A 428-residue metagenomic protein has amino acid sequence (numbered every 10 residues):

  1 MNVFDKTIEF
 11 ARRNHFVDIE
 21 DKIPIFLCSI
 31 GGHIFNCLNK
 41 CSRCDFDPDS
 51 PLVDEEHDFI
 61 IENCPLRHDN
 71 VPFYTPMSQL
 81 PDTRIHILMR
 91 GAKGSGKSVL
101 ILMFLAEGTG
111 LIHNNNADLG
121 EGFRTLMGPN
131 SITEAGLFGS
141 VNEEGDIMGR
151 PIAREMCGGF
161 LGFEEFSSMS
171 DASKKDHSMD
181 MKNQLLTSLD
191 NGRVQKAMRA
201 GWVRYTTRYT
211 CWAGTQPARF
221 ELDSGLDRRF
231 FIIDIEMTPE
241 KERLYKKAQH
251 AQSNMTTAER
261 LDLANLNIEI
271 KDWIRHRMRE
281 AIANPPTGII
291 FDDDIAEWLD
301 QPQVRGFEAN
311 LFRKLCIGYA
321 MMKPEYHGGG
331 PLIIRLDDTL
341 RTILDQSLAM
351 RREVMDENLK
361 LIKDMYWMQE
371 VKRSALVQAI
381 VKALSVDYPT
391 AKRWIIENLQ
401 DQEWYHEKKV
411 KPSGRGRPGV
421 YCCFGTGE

Functional and structural regions predicted by a protein language model:
M1-R12: Conserved ASCE P-loop NTPase core motifs with emphasis on AAA+ ATPases
F4, E242, K271, R373-V377: An amphipathic alpha-helix signature
F10, G32-H33, E107, G318-K323 (+2 more regions): Active-site catalytic microenvironments for nucleophilic, acid-base chemistry
A11, H15-V17, P24, S29-E240 (+1 more regions): Conserved ASCE/P-loop NTPase catalytic core
R13-I23, Q301-N310: Structural motif
E20-L27, R275, R313, Y388 (+1 more regions): Short, well-structured alpha-helical segments
K196-Y209, G214-L361: Phosphate-sensing "switch" segment of ASCE/P-loop ATPases
M355-E428: Terminal-proximal interaction/regulatory segments of ATP-powered molecular machines
